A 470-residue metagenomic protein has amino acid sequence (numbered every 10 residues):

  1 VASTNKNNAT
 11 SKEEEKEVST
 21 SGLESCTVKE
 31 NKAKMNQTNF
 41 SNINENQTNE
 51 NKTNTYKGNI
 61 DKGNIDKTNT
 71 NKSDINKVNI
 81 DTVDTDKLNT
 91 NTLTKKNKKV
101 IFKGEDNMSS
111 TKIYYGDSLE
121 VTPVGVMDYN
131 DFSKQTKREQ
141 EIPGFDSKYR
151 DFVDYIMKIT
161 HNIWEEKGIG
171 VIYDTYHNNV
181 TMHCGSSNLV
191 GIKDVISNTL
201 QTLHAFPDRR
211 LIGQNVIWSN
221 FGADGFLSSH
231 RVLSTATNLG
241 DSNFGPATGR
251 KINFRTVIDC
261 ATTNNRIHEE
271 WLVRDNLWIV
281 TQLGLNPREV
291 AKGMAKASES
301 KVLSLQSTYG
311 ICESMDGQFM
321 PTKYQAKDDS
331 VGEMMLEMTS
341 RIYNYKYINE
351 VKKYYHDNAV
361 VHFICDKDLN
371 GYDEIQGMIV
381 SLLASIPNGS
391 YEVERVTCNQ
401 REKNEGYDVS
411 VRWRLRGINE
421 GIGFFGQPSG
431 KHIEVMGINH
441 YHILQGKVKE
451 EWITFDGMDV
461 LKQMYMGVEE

Functional and structural regions predicted by a protein language model:
V1-K12: N-terminal acidic, proline/glycine-rich, low-complexity intrinsically disordered segments
V1-S3, T20-C26, T92-F102, M108: Classical N-terminal secretory signal peptides
K6, E17, G22, T27-K57 (+7 more regions): Intrinsically disordered, low-complexity segments used as extracellular stalks/linkers and nuclear/regulatory IDRs
K95-E470: C-terminal and inter-domain tail/linker signature
